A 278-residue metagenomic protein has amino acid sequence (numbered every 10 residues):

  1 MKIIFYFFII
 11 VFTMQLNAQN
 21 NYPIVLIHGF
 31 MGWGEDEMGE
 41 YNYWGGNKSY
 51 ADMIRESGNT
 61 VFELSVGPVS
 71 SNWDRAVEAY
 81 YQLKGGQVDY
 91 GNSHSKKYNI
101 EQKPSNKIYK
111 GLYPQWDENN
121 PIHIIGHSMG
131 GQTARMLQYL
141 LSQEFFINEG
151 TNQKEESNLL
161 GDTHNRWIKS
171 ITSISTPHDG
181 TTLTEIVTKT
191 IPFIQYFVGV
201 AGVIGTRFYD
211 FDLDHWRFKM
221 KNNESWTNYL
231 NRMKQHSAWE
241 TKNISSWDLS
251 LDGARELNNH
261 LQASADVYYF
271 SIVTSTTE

Functional and structural regions predicted by a protein language model:
M1-I4, T190: Structural motif marking the loop-to-transmembrane transition
I3-Q15: Sec-dependent N-terminal signal peptides
I9-F12, K84, M233: Generic alpha-helical secondary structure signal
L16, G58, Y209-F211: Intrinsic-disorder/low-complexity regions
A18-T176, G180-Q195: N-terminal non-catalytic accessory region
Y139-E278: Helical cap/lid subdomain of alpha/beta-hydrolase-fold lipid enzymes that gates access to the catalytic pocket
